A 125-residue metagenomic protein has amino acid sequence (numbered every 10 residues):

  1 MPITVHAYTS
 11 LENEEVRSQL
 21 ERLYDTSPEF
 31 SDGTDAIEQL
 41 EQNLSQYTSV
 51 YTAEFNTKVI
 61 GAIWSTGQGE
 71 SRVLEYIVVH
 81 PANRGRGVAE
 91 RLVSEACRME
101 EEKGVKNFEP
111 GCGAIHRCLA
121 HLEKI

Functional and structural regions predicted by a protein language model:
M1-T34: Short amphipathic alpha-helix that is part of the acyltransferase structural core
S18-R22, Q39, R91, E95: Alpha-helical elements of Rossmann-like donor-binding domains used by nucleotide-donor carbohydrate transfer enzymes
P28-N56: Active-site rim helix/loop that mediates acceptor-substrate recognition in acyltransferases
T52, K58-T66, V73-V78: Conserved beta-strand in the GNAT
V79, G85-R98: Conserved acetyl-CoA-binding loop-helix of GNAT-fold acetyltransferases
L92, H116-C118: Conserved short alpha-helix immediately C-terminal to the canonical SAM/SAH-binding motif I of Rossmann-like
E100-A114: Conserved GNAT acetyl-CoA-binding A-motif
G111-G113, A120-I125: Conserved catalytic-core motifs of GNAT/GCN5-like acyltransferases
